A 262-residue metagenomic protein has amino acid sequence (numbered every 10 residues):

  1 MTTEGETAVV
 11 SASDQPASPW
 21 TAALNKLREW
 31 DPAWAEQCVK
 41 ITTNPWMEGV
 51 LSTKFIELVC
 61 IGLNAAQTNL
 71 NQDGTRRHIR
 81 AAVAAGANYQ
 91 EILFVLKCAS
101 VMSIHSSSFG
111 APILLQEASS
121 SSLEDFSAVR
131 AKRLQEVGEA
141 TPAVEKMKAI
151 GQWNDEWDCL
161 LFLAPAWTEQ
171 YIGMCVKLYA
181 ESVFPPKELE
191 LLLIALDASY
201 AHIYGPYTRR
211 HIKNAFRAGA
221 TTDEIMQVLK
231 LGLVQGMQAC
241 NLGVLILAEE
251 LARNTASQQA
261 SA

Functional and structural regions predicted by a protein language model:
M1-F55, A84, S107-E188, K213 (+2 more regions): Acidic, glycine/proline-rich low-complexity segments that act as flexible tails and inter-domain linkers
T53-L58, Y89-F94, P186-L191, D223-Q227: Alpha-helical scaffolds flanking conserved acidic
I56-N71, E188-Y204: Amphipathic, charged-and-aliphatic alpha-helical interface segments that function as noncatalytic docking
Q67-D73, I104-S107, Y200-P206, M237-C240: Short helix-coil transition sites and intra-membrane helix breaks within transmembrane domains of multi-pass
T75-E91, I212-A218, D223: A cross-kingdom feature marking solvent-exposed beta-strand/loop segments within repeated, beta-rich binding/scaffold
K97: Phosphate/adenylate-binding glycine loop and adjacent helical scaffold
Q227, L231-N241: C-terminal functional regions that serve as terminal interaction/effector modules
